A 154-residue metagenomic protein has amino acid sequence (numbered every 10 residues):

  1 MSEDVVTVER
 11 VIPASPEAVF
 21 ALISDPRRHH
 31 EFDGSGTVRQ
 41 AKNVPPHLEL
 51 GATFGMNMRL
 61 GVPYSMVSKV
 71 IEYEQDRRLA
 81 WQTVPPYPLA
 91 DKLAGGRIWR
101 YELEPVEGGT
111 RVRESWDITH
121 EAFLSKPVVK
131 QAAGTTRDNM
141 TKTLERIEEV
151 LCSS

Functional and structural regions predicted by a protein language model:
M1-P45, T143: Hydrophobic ligand-binding cavity/cleft-lining segments
E3, P63, A94-G96: Short solvent-exposed loop/turn micro-motifs enriched in small/polar/acidic residues
V8-R10, M66-E72, G96-P105: Hydrophobic/aromatic beta-strand elements that line small-molecule binding cavities or substrate pockets in beta-rich
R10, M56, W81, Y101 (+1 more regions): Preference for bulky hydrophobic residues occupying beta-strand positions in well-ordered beta-sheet regions
Q40-K92, R111, K142-S154: Glycine-rich portal/gate segments that line the openings of hydrophobic small-molecule binding cavities
P86-T141: Beta-strand/loop substructures that line and gate deep hydrophobic ligand-binding cavities in soluble
